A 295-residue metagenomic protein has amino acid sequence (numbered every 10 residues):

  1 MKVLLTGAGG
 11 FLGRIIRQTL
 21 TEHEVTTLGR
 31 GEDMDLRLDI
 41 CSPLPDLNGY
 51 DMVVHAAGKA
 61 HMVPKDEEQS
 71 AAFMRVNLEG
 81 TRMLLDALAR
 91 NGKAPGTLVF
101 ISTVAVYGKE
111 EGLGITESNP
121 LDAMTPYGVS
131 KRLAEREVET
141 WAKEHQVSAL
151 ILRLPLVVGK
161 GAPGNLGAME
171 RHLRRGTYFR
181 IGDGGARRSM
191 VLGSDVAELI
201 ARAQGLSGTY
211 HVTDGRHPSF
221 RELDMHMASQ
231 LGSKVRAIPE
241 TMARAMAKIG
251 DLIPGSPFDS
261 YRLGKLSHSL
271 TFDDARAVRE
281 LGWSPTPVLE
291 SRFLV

Functional and structural regions predicted by a protein language model:
V3-E22: N-terminal Rossmann NAD(P)H-binding glycine-rich loop of SDR-like oxidoreductase domains
I40-L78, M83: NAD(P)H-binding glycine-rich loop region in Rossmannoid oxidoreductase-like domains and their noncatalytic homologs
R82-P126: Conserved Rossmann-fold NAD(P)-dependent oxidoreductase catalytic core, especially the SDR/UDP-sugar
Y107-G108, L150-A168: Flexible, glycine-rich beta-alpha linker
M124-L150: Active-site Tyr-X1-5-Lys
A162-A168, G182-H211: Substrate-positioning beta->alpha
R202-F258, L294-V295: Mid/C-terminal beta-alpha module of Rossmann-like enzyme folds, strongest in SDR-family dehydrogenases/epimerases
P218, H226, S233-K234, P257-V295: C-terminal amphipathic/interface module of NAD(P)-dependent oxidoreductases and related NAD-binding regulators
